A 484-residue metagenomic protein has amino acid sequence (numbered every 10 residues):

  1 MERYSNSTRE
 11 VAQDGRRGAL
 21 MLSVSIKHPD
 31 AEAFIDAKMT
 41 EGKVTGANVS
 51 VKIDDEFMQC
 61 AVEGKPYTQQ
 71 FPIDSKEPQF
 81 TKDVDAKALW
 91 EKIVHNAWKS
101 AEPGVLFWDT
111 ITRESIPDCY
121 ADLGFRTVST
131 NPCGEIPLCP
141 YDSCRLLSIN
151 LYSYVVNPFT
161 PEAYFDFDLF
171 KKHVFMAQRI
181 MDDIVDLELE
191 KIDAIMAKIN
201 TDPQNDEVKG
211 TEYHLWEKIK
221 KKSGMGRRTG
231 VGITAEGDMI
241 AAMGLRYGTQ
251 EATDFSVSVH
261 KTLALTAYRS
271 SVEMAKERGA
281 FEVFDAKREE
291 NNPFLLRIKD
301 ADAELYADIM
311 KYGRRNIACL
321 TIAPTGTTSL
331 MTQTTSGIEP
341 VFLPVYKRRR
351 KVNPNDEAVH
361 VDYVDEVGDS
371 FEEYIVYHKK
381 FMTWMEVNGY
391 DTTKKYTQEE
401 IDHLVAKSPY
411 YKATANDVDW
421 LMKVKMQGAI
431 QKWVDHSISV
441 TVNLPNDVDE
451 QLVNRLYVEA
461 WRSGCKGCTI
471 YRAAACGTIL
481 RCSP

Functional and structural regions predicted by a protein language model:
M1-E2, M21-I26, E41-N48, F80-V84 (+11 more regions): Alpha-helix capping and helix-loop boundary segments enriched in small/acidic/polar residues
M1-K171, D186-N200, L215-K222, A267 (+2 more regions): Active-site cavity-forming subdomains of large catalytic enzyme subunits
S5, R9, A33, S148 (+3 more regions): Contiguous, well-ordered alpha-helical segments that form the cores/surfaces of helical PPI scaffolds
R17-L22, D30, M243-E251, S437-V440 (+1 more regions): Glycine-rich phosphate/pyrophosphate-binding loops and their adjacent beta-strand/loop elements at enzyme active sites
P29-A33, F57-M58, K76-E77, G104-L106 (+9 more regions): Flexible loop/turn segments at secondary-structure boundaries
Q70-P72, H173-K220, G224, R246-T325 (+3 more regions): Internal maturation/activation junctions in enzymes
G134-I136, V185-L189, L295, D308-R315 (+1 more regions): Catalytic alpha/beta core of large soluble enzyme barrels
R228-R246, L452-C465: Hydrophobic/aromatic-rich, well-ordered segments within soluble, folded domains that form packed cores
